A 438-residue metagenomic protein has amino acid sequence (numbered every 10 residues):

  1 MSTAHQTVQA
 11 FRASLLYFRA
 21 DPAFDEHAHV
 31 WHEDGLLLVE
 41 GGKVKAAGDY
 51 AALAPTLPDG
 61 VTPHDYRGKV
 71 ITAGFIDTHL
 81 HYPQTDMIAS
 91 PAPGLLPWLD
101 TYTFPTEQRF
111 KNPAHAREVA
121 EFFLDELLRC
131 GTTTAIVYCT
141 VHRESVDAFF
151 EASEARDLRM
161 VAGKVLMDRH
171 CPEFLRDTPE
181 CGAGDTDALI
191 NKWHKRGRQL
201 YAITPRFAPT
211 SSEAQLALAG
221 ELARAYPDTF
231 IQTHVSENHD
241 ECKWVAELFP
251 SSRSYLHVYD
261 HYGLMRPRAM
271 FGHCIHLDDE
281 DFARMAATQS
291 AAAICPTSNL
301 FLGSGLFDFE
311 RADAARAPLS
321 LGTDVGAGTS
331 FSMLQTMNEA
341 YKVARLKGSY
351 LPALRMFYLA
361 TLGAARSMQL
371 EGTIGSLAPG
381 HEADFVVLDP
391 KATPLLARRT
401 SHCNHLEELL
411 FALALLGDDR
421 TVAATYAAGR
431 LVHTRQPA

Functional and structural regions predicted by a protein language model:
M1-P58, K69-V70: N-terminal metal-binding scaffold of metallo-dependent hydrolase/deaminase domains
H5-A13, P55-W98, E121, L128-R129: Replace "His-x-His-based motif
D21, H261-R268, E310-A397: His/Asp/Glu-enriched, well-ordered alpha-helical/loop segment that forms or immediately abuts the divalent-metal
D21-D25, E382-P437: C-terminal cap of metal-dependent C-N hydrolases
D86-A116, K164-P179, E237-R268, T288-A291 (+2 more regions): Active-site gating loops and adjacent loop-to-helix segments of metal-dependent hydrolytic enzymes
A89-L158, G182-K195: Alpha-helical scaffold segments that flank or form the walls of functional sites
E144-C274: Metal-coordinating catalytic core of metallo-dependent amide/deamination hydrolases
D157-R159, A223-D228, L264-P267, R284-A293 (+2 more regions): Glycine-enriched alpha-helix->loop->beta-strand junction motifs that scaffold or abut catalytic
